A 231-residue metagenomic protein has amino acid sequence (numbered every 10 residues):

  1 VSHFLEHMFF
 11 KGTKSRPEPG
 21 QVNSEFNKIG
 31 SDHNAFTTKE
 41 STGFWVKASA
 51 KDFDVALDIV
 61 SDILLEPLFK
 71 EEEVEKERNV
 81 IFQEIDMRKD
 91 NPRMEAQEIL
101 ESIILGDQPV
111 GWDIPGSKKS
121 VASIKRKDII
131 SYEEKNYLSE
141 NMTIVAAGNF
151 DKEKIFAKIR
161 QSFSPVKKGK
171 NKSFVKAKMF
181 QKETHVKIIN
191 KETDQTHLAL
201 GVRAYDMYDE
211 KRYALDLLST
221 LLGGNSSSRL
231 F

Functional and structural regions predicted by a protein language model:
V1-T13: Active-site SXXK
S2, A122, T220: Residues that recognize and position ribonucleotide moieties
Q21-N171, A177-K178, I188-I189, T193-A199 (+3 more regions): Charge-rich, well-structured scaffold segments of protease-associated domains
H185: Flexible, small-/acidic-enriched active-site or ligand-binding loops
S227-F231: Short, intrinsically disordered, charge-balanced linker/junction segments flanking boundaries in proteins
